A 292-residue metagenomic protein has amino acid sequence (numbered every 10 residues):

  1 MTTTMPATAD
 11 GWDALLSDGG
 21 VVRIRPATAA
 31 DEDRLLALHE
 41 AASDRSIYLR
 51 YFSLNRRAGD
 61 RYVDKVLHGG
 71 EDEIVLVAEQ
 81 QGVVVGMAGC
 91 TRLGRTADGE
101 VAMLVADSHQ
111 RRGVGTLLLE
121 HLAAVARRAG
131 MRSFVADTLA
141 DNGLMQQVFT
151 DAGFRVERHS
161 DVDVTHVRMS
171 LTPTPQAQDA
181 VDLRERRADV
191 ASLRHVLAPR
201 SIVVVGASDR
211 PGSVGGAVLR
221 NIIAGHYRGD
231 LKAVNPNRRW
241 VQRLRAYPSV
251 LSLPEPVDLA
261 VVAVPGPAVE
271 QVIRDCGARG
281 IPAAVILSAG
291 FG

Functional and structural regions predicted by a protein language model:
M1-H195, P199: Long, contiguous binding/interaction regions
T174-G292: Catalytic-core regions of core metabolic enzymes, especially those transforming organic acids/acyl-group intermediates
